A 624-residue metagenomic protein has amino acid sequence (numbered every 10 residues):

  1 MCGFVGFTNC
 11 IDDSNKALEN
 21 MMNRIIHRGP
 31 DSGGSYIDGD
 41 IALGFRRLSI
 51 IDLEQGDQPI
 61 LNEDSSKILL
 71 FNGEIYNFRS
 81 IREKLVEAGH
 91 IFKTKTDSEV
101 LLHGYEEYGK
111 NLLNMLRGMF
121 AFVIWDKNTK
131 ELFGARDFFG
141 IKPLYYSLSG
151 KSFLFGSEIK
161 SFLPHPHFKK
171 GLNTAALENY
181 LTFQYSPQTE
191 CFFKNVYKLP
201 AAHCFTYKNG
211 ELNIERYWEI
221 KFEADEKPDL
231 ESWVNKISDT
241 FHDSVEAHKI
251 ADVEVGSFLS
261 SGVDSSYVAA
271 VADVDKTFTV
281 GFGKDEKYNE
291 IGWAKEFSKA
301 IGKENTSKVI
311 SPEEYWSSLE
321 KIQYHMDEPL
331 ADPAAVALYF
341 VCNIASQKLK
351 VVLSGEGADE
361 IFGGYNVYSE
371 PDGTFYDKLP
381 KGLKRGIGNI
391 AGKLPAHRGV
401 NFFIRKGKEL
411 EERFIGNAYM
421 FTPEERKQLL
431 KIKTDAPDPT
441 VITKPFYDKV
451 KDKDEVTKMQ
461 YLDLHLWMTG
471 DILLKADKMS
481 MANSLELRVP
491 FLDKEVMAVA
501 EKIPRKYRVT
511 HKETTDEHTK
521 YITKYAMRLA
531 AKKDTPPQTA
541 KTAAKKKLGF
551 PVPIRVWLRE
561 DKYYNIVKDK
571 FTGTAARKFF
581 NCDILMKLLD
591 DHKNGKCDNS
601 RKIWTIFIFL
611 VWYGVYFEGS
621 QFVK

Functional and structural regions predicted by a protein language model:
M1-F4, N20, P164, V196 (+5 more regions): Adenosyl-5′-phosphate
M1-M326, L338, C342, F607: Cysteine-centered catalytic environments shared across enzyme families
R79, E131-F133, K142-P143, L163 (+4 more regions): Short catalytic/ligand-binding loop motif for oxyanion handling, primarily in non-cytosolic enzymes, centered on
F138, F340-R398, D454, W467 (+1 more regions): Active-site adenylate/phosphate-handling loop in enzymes that bind or generate adenylated species
F162, V280, D372-K378, T514-H518: Short beta-alpha connecting loops at secondary-structure transitions that line or flank enzyme active sites
N235-G256, I344-K348, V352, W467 (+3 more regions): Phosphate/ATP-binding catalytic cores across multiple sugar-kinase/actin-like superfamilies, primarily ASKHA
E320-Y324, S346, Y368-E370, R555-W557: Short low-complexity, flexible loop/linker segments enriched in glycine and/or proline with clustered acidic
T374-A418, F607, G619: Membrane-proximal basic amphipathic "stem/tether" segments
